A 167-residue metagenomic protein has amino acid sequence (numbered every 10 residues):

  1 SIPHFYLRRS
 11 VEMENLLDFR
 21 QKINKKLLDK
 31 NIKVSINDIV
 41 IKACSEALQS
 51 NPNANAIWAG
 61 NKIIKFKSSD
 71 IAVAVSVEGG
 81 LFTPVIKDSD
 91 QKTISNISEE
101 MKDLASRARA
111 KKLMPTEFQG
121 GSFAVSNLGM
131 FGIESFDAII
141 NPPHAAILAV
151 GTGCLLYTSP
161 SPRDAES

Functional and structural regions predicted by a protein language model:
S1-S159, R163: C-terminal catalytic/motor cores of large multi-domain enzyme assemblies
A165-S167: N-terminal low-complexity segments that are often proline-rich with Ser/Thr-Pro
